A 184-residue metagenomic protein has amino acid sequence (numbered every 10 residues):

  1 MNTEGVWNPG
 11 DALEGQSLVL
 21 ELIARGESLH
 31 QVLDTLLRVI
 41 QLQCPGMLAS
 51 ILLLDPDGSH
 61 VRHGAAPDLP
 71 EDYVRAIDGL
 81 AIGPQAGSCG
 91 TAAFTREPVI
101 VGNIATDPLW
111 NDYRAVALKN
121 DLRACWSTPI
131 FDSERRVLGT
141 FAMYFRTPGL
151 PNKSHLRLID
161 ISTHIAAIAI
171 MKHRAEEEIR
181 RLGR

Functional and structural regions predicted by a protein language model:
M1-Q31, E177-R184: Signal-transmission linkers at sensory-effector interfaces
G15-I23, S28-M47, I51, S88 (+1 more regions): Amphipathic alpha-helical coiled-coil segments that mediate homodimerization and allosteric signal transmission
R25, L29, L33, Q85 (+2 more regions): The cytosolic transmitter module of two-component sensor histidine kinases
R38-Q41, S50-L80, P84: GAF sensory/regulatory domain recognition with acknowledged cross-activation on helical regulatory dimers
A49, G139-T140: PAS (Per-ARNT-Sim) sensory domains
G79, Q85, F94-T95, A105-L138: Helix-to-coil/beta transition segments that act as allosteric "coupling" elements at the rims of sensory or catalytic
T140-L150: Short beta-strand-to-loop transition segments that serve as allosteric relay/switch motifs in sensory/regulatory domains
D160-A167: Allosteric cytosolic regulatory segments
